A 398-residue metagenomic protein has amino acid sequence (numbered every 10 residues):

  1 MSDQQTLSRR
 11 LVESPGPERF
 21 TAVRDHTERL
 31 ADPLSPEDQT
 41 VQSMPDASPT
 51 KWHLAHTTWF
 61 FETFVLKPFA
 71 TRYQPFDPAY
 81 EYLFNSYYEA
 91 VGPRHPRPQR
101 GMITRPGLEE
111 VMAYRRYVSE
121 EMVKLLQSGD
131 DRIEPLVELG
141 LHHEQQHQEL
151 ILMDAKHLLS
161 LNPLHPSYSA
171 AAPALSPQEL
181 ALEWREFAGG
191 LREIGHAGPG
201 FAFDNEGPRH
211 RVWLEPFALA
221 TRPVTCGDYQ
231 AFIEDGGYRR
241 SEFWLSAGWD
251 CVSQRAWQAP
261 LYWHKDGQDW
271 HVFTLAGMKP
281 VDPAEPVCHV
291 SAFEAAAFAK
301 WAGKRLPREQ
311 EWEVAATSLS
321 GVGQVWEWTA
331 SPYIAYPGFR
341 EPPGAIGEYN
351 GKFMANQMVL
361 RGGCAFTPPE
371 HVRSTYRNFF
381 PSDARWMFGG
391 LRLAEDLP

Functional and structural regions predicted by a protein language model:
S2-Q39, S43: N-terminal regions that are enriched for targeting/export leaders and immediately downstream pro/stem segments
Q5-R9, H95-R105, S128-G129, G207-W213 (+2 more regions): Short glycine/proline-rich turn/loop motifs
R10-G16, T104-M112, E134-V137, E215-F217 (+2 more regions): Active-site rim elements
G16-R19, V23-L30, G107, V111-M122 (+4 more regions): Alpha-helical packing segments of well-folded alpha/beta enzyme cores
E37-P93, Q127-P173, P177, P223-C226 (+5 more regions): Short, contiguous alpha-helical
E62, P68-R100, E110, Y114-G129 (+2 more regions): Active-site microenvironments of metalloenzymes and redox enzymes
L164, A170-F187, L191-E193, G198-G200: Extracytoplasmic and endomembrane cell-envelope/extracellular-matrix remodeling and assembly machinery
G207-H210, E234-W257, L319-P398: Surface-exposed recognition segments
